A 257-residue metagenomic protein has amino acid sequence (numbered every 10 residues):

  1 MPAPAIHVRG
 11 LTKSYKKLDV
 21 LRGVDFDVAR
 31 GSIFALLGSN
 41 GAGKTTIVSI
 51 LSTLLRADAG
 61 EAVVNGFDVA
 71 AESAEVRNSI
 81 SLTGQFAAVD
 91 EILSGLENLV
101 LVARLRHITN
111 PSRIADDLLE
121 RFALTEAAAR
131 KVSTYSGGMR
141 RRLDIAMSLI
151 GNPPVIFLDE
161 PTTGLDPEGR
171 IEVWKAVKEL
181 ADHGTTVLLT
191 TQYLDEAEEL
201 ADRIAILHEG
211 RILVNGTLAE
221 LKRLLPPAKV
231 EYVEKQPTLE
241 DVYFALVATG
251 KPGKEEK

Functional and structural regions predicted by a protein language model:
S52, G60-A71, E75-V76: Conserved ABC transporter NBD signature motif
S81, V100, R104-A127: Conserved ABC ATPase "signature" region
I156-D159: Catalytic Walker B motif of ABC-type/P-loop ATPase nucleotide-binding domains
N215-G216: ABC ATPase "signature
